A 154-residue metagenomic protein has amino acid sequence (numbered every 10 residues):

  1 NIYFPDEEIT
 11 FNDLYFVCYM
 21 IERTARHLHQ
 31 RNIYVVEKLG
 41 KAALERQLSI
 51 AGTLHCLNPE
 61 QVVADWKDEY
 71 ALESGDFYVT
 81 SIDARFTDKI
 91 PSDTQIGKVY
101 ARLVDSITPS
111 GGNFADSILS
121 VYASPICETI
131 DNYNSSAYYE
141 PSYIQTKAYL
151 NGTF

Functional and structural regions predicted by a protein language model:
N1-F4, A71, T153-F154: Intrinsically disordered, low-complexity and often Lys/Arg-enriched segments
F4-W66: N-terminal interaction modules that seed assembly of large macromolecular complexes
E8-F11, F86-V99, V104-I107, G112 (+1 more regions): A structured, charge-rich N-terminal accessory region that forms the first stable segment of a protein and links
H27, A42, E69, R102 (+1 more regions): Surface-exposed polar/charged interaction patches
H29-E37, E73-T80, S110-A115: Short, surface-exposed acidic
L48, L57, K67, S74-D76 (+2 more regions): Substrate/cofactor-recognition hotspot
T53-S92: Long, compositionally biased
S120-F154: Glycine-rich, aromatic-bearing surface loops/beta-hairpins
